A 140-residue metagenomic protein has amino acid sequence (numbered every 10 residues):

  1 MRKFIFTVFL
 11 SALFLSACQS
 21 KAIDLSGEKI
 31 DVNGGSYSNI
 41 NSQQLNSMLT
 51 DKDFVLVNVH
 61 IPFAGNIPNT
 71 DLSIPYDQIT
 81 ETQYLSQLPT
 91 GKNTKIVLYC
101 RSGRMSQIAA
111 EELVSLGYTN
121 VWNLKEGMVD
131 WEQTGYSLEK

Functional and structural regions predicted by a protein language model:
R2-T7, C18-F54, F63-K95, R104-K140: Rhodanese-like catalytic fold shared by cysteine-dependent sulfurtransferases and DSP/PTP-type phosphatases
S11-A12: Repetitive helical segments and hydrophobic/amphipathic motifs
H60: Short strand-turn motif at the edge of the Rossmann-like AdoMet-binding core
Y99: Short, surface-exposed ligand- or partner-binding patches at beta-edge/loop junctions that are enriched in aromatics
